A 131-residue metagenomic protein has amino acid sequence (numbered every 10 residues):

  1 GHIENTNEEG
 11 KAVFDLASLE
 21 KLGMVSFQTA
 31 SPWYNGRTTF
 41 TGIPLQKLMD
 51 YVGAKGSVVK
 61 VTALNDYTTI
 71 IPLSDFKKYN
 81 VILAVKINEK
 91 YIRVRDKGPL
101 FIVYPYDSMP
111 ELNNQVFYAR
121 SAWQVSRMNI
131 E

Functional and structural regions predicted by a protein language model:
G1-E131: N-terminal intrinsically disordered, low-complexity segments enriched in P/E/S/T
